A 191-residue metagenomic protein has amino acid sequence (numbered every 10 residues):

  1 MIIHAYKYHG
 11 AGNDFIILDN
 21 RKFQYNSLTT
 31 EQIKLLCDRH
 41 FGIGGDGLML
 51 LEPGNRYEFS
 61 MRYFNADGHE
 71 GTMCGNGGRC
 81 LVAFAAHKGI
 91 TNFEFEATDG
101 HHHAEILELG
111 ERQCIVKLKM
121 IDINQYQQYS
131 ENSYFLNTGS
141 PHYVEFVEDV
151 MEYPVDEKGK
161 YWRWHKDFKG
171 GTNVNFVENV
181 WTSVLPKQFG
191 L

Functional and structural regions predicted by a protein language model:
M1-R112, V144-L191: A glycine-rich beta-to-alpha transition motif near the start of alpha/beta enzyme domains, typified by
L118-N132, P154-K160: Active-site glycine-rich loop that binds ribose-phosphate moieties when present
Y126, Y134-L136, V144: RNA pseudouridine synthases
